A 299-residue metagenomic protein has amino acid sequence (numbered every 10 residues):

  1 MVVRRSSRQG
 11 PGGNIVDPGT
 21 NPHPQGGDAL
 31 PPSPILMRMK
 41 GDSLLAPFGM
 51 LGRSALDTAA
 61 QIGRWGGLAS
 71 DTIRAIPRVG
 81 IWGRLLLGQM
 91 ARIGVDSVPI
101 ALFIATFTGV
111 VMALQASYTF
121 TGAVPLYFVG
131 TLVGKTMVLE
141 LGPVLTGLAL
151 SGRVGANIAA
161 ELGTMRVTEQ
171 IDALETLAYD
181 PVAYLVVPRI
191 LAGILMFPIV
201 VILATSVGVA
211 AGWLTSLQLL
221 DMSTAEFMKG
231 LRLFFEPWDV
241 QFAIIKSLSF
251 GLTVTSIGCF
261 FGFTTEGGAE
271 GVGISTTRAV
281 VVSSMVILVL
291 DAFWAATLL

Functional and structural regions predicted by a protein language model:
N14, T20, P24-G27, P31-I35: Short, positively charged and aromatic/hydrophobic N-terminal segments
K40-R84, F261-G262, E266: Short, membrane-interfacial amphipathic segments enriched in basic
A91-L145: Active-site cofactor/substrate anionic-group-binding motifs, chiefly glycine- and Lys/Arg-rich phosphate-binding loops
G94, V98, L102, L141 (+4 more regions): Selective transmembrane-helix segments that form parts of the transport pathway or gating/packing helices in multipass
Q115-L139, T205-L248, L252, S256-S275 (+1 more regions): Membrane-interfacial helix-loop-helix connectors in multipass membrane proteins
V129-D172, V200, I257: Hydrophobic alpha-helical transmembrane segments of multi-pass membrane transport proteins
L162-V187, A269-V272: Short cytoplasmic-facing helical segments at TM-TM junctions of multi-pass membrane proteins
V272, R278-W294: Final/C-terminal transmembrane alpha-helix of multipass membrane proteins
